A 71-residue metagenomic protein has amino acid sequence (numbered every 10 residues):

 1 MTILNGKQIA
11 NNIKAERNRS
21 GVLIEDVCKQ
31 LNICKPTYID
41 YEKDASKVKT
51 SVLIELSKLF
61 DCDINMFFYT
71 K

Functional and structural regions predicted by a protein language model:
M1-R19: A short, Lys/Arg-rich alpha-helix, primarily the initiator
N11, G21-V22, V48-S51: Residue-level signal for the short linker/turn that defines the boundary of a DNA-recognition helix
K14, E25, I54: Residues within the helices of the helix-turn-helix
K14, I39-D40, F68: Key DNA-contacting residues within the recognition helix of helix-turn-helix
R17, C28, S57: The alpha-helix within a helix-turn-helix
G21-D40: Short alpha-helical DNA-recognition segment
N32, S51-M66: DNA major-groove recognition helix of helix-turn-helix/homeodomain DNA-binding modules
T37, K47, M66: Residues in the helix-turn-helix
